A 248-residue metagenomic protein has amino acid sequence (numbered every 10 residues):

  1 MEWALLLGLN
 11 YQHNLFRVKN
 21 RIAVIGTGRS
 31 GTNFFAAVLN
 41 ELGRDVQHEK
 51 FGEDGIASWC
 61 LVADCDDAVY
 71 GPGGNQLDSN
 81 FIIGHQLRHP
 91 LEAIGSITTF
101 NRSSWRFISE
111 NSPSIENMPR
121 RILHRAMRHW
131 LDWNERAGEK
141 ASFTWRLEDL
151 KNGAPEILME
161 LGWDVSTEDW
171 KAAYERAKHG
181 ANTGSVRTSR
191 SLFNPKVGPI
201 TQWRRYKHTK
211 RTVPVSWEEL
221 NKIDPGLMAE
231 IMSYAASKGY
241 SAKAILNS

Functional and structural regions predicted by a protein language model:
M1-F16, N134, M159, W163-S248: PAPS-dependent sulfotransferases, especially Golgi type II membrane carbohydrate sulfotransferases
M1-Y70, S79: PAPS-dependent sulfotransferase catalytic core
V24-G26, H85-L87, T144-L147: Short beta-strand segments
E41-G43, F100-S104: Glycine-rich, phosphate-binding/catalytic loops in enzymes
N75-L77: Short amphipathic alpha-helix with an adjacent loop that forms part of the alpha/beta core around
S79-F81, K140-A141: Short glycine-/polar-rich loops that comprise or flank the Walker A/P-loop and associated switch/sensor motifs
N80-T99: Conserved phosphate-donor/acceptor-positioning beta-strand/loop module used by diverse small-molecule
S104-E160, L227-S233, K238-S241: PAPS-dependent sulfotransferase catalytic domain
